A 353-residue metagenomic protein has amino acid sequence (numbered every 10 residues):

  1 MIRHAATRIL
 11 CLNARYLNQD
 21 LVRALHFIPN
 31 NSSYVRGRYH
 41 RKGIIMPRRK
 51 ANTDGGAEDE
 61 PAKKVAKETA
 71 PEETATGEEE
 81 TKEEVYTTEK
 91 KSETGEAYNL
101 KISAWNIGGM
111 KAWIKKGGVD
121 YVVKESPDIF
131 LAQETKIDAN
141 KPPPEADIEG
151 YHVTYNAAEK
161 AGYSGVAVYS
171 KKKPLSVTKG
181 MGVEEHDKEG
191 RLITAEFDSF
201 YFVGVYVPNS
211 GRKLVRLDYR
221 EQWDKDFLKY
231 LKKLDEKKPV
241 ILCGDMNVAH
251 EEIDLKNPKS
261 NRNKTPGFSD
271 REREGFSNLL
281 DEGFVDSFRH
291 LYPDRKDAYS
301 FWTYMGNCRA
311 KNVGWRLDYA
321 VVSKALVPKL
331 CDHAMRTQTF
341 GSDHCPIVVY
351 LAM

Functional and structural regions predicted by a protein language model:
I2, K42-A146, A158, Y163: N-terminal, active-site-proximal structural segment of metallo-dependent hydrolase catalytic domains
L12, L17-I45: Short, Lys/Arg-enriched N-terminal segments with co-localized hydrophobic residues within the first ~10-30 amino acids
I102-N106, V122-K141, F202, L231-E252 (+4 more regions): Active-site beta-strand/loop signature of hydrolases that rely on acidic residues for catalysis
I129, E149-H152, D226-L317: Metal-dependent phosphoesterases centered on the DNase I-like endonuclease/exonuclease/phosphatase
K136-I137, K141-R212: Structured beta-strand-rich core segments of catalytic domains in phosphoester-bond hydrolases
A161-V177, R295-A298, G306-K329: Conserved beta strand-loop-helix elements of the APE1-like EEP
M181-V183, V207-D224, S260-T265: Surface-exposed cleft-lining segments at the edges of enzyme active sites
C331-M353: Surface polyanion/phosphate-binding segment centered on an Asp-His-Pro turn
